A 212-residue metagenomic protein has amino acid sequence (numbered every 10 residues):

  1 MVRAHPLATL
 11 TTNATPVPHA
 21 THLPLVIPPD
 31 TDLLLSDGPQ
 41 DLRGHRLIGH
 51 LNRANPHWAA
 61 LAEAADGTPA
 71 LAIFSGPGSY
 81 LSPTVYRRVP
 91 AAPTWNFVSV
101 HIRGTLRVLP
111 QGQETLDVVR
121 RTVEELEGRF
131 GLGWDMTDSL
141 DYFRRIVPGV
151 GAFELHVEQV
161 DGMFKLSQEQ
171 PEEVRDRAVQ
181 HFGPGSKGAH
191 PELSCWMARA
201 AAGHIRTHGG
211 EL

Functional and structural regions predicted by a protein language model:
M1-A8, H190: Active-site-proximal "nucleotidyltransferase
A4-H5, D66-T68, G149: Structured helix-beta-strand junction loops
H5-R53, P83, A92: Short beta-strand segments
P24, H50, I73, T105 (+1 more regions): Residue-level recognition of well-ordered beta-strand positions that form the cores of beta-sheet-rich folds across
P29-H45, E63-T68, E114, P184-P191 (+1 more regions): Intrinsically disordered, low-complexity coil segments
G38-Q40, N52-V118: Short, structured beta-strand-loop surface elements
R107-L212: C-terminal edge-of-domain segments
